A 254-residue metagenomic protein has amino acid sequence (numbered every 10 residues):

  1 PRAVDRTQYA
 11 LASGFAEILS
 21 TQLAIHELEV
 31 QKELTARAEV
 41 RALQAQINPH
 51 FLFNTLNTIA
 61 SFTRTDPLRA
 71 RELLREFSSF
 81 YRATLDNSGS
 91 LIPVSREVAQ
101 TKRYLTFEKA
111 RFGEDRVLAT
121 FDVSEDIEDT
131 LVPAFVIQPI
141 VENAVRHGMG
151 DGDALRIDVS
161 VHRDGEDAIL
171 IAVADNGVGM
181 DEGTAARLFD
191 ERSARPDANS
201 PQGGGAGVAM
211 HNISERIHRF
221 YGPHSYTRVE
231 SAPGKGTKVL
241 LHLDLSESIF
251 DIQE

Functional and structural regions predicted by a protein language model:
P1-I47, F51-R228, K238, H242: Two-component histidine phosphotransfer core
V229-E254: C-terminal end segment of the histidine kinase catalytic
